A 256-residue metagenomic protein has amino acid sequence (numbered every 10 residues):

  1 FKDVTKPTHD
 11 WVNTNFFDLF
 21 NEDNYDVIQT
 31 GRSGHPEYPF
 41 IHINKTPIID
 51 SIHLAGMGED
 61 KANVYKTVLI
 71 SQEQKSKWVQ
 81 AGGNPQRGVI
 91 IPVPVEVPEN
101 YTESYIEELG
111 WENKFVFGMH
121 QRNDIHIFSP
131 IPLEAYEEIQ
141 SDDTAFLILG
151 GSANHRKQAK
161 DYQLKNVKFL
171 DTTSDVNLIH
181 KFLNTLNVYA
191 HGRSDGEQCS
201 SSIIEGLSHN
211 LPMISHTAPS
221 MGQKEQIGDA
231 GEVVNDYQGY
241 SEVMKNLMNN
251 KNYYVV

Functional and structural regions predicted by a protein language model:
G56-M57, V64-N100: Donor nucleotide-sugar binding/catalytic pocket of nucleotide-sugar-dependent glycosyltransferases
E99, I106-I127, L133-Y136, L147: Conserved donor-binding/catalytic core segment of Leloir-type glycosyltransferases
A145-K157: Glycosyltransferase donor-sugar binding loop
R156-S174: Nucleotide-activated donor-binding/catalytic signature segment of Leloir-type glycosyltransferases, i.e., the conserved
H180, I203-S208, G222-K224: Short alpha-helical segment that forms part of, or immediately flanks, the ligand-binding pocket in carbohydrate-active
K181-Q198, L211: Acidic donor-binding loop of glycosyltransferase active sites
P212-H216: Short hydrophobic beta-strand element within catalytic cores of glycosyltransferases and related nucleotide-activated
Q223-K245: Change "using UDP/GDP/dTDP sugars" to "using nucleotide sugars
